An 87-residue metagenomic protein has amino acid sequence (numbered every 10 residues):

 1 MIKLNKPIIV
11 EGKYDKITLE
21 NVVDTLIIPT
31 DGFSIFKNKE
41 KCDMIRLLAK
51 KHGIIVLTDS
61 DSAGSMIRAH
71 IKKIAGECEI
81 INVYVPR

Functional and structural regions predicted by a protein language model:
M1: Short, basic/aromatic recognition patches
L4-P7, K13-K51: Acidic, glycine-rich catalytic loops of TOPRIM or P-loop NTPase phosphate-binding modules used across DNA replication
V10-E11, A63: Short glycine-rich loop/turn motifs that provide flexible caps or phosphate-binding loops at active sites
Y14, D31-F33, S60-D61, V83-R87: Short, ordered loop/turn segments at secondary-structure junctions
T18, M66-H70: Phosphate- and divalent-cation-binding pockets in alpha/beta enzyme and binding domains that engage nucleotide-derived
L26-P29, I54-L57, I81-N82: Short hydrophobic alpha-helical runs that function as membrane-insertion/retention elements
S34-I35, L57-I67: Acidic, metal-coordinating catalytic cores used for nucleic-acid/nucleotide bond scission and strand-transfer chemistry
K72-R87: Long, charge-dense
